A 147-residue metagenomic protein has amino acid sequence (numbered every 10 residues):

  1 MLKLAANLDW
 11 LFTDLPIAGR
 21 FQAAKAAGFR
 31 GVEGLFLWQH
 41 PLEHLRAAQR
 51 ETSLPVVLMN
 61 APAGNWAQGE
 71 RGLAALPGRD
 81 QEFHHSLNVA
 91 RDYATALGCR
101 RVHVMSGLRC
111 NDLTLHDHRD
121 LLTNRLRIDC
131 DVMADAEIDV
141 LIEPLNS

Functional and structural regions predicted by a protein language model:
M1-T95, C99, A134: N-terminal pre-domain/capping segments
L73-S147: Active-site acidic/histidine proton-transfer and metal-coordination neighborhood in alpha/beta enzyme cores
